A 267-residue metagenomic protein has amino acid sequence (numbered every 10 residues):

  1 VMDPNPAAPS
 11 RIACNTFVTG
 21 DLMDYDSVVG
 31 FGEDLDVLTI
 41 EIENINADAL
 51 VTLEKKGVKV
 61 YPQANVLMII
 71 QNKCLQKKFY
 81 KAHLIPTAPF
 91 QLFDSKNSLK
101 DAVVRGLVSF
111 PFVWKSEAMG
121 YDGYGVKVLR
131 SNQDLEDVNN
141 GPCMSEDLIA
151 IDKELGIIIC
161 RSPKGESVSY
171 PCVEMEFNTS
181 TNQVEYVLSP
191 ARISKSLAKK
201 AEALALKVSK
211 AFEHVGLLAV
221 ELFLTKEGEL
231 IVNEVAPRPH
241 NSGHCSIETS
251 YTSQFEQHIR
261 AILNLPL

Functional and structural regions predicted by a protein language model:
V1-K78, N97: ATP-binding N-terminal substructure of ATP-dependent carboxylate-amine bond-forming enzymes
L22, L129, I149: Hydrophobic pocket-lining residues within nucleotide cofactor-binding pockets
Y25-D34, K100-L107, Q133-E136: Short amphipathic alpha-helix with an adjacent loop that forms part of the alpha/beta core around
T39, V60-Y61, A88, V113 (+2 more regions): Structural detector of well-ordered beta-strand residues that form the stable sheet scaffold of enzyme domains
E43-I45, E117-M119, C160: Short glycine-rich anion-binding loops that position phosphate/pyrophosphate groups of nucleotides and phosphorylated
P62-V126, N132: A conserved helix-loop-beta module that forms one wall/lid of the active-site cleft in ATP-utilizing catalytic domains
N139-I193, K199-V232, A236-H244, I259-L267: Phosphate-binding core of ATP-grasp and ATP-grasp-like enzymes
G243-S246, Q254: Short alpha-helical segments enriched in small residues
